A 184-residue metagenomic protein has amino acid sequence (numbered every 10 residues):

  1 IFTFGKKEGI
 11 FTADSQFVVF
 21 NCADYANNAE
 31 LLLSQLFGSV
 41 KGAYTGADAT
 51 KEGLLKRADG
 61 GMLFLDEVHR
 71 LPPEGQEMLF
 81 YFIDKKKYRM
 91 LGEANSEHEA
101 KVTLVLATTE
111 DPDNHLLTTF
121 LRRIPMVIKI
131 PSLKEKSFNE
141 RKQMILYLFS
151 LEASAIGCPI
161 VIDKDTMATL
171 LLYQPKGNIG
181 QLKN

Functional and structural regions predicted by a protein language model:
I1-F20: Walker A/P-loop
A13-Q16, T50-G60, M78, M90-T108 (+1 more regions): AAA+/SF3 P-loop NTPase mechanochemical coupling elements
V18-N27, K41, P131-L133: A short hydrophobic beta-strand->loop->alpha-helix junction that borders the nucleotide-binding pocket of P-loop NTPases
Y25-F37, D48-K85, D113-R123, S137-R141: Conserved AAA+/SF3 P-loop NTPase catalytic/coupling segment centered on the Walker-B
G38-S39, Y81-F82, R123, V127-P131 (+1 more regions): Conserved AAA+ ATPase "sensor/coupling" helix adjacent to the nucleotide-binding pocket
E67-V68, K85, V102-P112, I130-K134: A short beta-strand-to-loop transition that corresponds to the Sensor-1 phosphate-sensing loop of AAA+ P-loop ATPases
G157-P175: Short conserved motifs of the RecA-like P-loop NTPase core
Q174-N184: The conserved phosphate-sensing helix
